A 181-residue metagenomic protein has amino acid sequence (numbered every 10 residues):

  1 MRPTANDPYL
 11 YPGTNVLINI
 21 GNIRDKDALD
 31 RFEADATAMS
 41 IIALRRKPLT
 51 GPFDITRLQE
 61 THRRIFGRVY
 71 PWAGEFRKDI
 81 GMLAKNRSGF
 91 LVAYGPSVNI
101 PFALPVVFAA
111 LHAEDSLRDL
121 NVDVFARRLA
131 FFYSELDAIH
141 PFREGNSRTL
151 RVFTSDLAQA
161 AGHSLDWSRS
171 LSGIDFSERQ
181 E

Functional and structural regions predicted by a protein language model:
M1-E181: FIC/Doc superfamily catalytic core
